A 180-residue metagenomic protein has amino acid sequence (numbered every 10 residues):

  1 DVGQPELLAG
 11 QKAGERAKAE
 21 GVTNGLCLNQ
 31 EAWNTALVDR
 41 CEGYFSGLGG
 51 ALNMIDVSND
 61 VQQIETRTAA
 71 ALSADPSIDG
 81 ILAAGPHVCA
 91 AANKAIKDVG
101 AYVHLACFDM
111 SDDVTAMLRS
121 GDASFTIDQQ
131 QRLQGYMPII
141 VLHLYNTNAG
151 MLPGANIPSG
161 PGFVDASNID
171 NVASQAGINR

Functional and structural regions predicted by a protein language model:
D1-G25, Q62-E65, S111-V114, Q129-A149: Hydrophobic alpha-helical segments within soluble ligand-binding/sensing domains
A9-A13, A32-L52, R67, A91 (+2 more regions): Short, solvent-exposed amphipathic alpha-helices that sit in or adjacent to ligand/effector-binding or catalytic
T23, D79, S124: Conserved acidic residues
N24-A32: Short beta-strand segments enriched in small/hydrophobic residues
Y44, N53, V57-M117: Hydrophobic alpha-helical
G47-A51, L133-R180: Hinge/cleft segment of the Venus flytrap/periplasmic-binding protein
A116-S124: CN hydrolase (nitrilase-like) catalytic-core segments centered on the catalytic cysteine and neighboring Lys/Glu
